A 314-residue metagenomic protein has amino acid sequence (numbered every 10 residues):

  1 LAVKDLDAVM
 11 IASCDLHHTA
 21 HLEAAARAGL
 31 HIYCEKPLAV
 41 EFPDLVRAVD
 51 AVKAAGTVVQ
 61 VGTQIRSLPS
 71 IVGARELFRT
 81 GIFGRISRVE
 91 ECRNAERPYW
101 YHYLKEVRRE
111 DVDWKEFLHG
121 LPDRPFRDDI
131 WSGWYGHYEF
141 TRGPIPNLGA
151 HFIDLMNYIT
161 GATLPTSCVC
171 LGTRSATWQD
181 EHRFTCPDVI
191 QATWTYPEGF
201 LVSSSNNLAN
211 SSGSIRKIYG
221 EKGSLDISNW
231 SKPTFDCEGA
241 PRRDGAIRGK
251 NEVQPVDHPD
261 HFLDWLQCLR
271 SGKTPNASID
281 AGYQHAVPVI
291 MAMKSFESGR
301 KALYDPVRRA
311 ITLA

Functional and structural regions predicted by a protein language model:
L1-D7, I11: A structured beta-alpha segment of the ubiquitous adenosine-cofactor-binding alpha/beta core
M10, H182-T185, Q267-A314: C-terminal helix-rich "cap/oligomerization" subdomain common to oxidoreductases
C14, T19-S67, G81, G299: Beta-strand-loop-alpha-helix segment that lines the small-molecule cofactor/substrate pocket of alpha/beta enzymes
D50-T57, V72-R88, K105-D111: Basic phosphate/pyrophosphate-binding loop/patch that engages nucleotide-derived ligands
V61-T63, E139-P146, R174-D180, S205-N207 (+2 more regions): Active-site rim elements
E90-W131: Core domains of carbohydrate- and sulfate-ester-processing enzymes
K115-F200, A209-N210, D280, Q284: Rossmann-like dinucleotide-binding domain that binds NAD(P)(H)
H182-D260: NAD(P)-dinucleotide binding in Rossmann-like oxidoreductases
